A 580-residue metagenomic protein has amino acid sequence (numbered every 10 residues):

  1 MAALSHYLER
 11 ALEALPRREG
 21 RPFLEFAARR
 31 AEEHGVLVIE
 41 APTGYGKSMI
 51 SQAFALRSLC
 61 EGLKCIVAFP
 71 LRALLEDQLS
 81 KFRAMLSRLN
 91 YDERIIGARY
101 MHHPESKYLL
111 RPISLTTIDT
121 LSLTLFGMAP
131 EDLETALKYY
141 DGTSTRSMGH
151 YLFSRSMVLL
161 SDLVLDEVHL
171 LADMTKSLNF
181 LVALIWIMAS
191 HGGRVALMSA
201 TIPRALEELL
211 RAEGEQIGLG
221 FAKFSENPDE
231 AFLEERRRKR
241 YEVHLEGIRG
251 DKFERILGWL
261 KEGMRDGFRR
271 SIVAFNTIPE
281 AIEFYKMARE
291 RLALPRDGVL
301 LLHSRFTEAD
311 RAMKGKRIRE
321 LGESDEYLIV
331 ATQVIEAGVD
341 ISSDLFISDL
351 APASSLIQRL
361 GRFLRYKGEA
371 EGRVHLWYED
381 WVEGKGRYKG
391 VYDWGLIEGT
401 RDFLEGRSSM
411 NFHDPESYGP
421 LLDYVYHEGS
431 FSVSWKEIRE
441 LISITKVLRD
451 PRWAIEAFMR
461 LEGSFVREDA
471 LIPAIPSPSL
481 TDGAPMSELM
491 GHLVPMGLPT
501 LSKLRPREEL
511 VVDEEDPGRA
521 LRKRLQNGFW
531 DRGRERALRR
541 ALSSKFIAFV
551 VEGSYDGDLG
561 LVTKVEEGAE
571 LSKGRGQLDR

Functional and structural regions predicted by a protein language model:
M1-V38: Conserved pre-motif I regulatory segment
H34-A53, M174: Walker A/P-loop
I50, L63-A84, T120, T201-L206 (+1 more regions): Conserved Walker A/P-loop ATP-binding site and its immediately adjacent core in helicase/helicase-like ATPase domains
K64-L75, G263-R289: Conserved strand-helix element at the start of the C-terminal RecA-like helicase core
L89-K138: Inter-Walker segment of RecA-like/P-loop motor cores
H150-R155, L159-D162, E167-E230: Post-DEXD/H (motif II) to motif III coupling segment of the RecA-like Helicase ATP-binding lobe
R204-M264: Interdomain hinge/linker at the junction between the two RecA-like core domains of SF2 helicases
W259, F268, E283-K286, E290 (+3 more regions): C-terminal helicase lobe and adjacent C-terminal extensions/tails of nucleic-acid helicase motors
